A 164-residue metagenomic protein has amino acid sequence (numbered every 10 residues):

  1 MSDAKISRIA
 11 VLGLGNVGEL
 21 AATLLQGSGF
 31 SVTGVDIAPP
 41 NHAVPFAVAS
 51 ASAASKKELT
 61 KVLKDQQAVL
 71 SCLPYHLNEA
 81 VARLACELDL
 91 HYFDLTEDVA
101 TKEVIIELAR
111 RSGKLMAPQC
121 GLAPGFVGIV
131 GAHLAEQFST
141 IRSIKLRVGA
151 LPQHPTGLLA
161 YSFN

Functional and structural regions predicted by a protein language model:
L14-G15: Glycine-rich Rossmann-fold phosphate-binding loop(s) that bind the pyrophosphate of adenine dinucleotide cofactors
G18-E19: N-terminal Rossmann-fold NAD(P) dinucleotide-binding loop
G29-V44: NAD(P)-binding Rossmann-fold cofactor-contacting core
A53-D65: Conserved Rossmann-fold cofactor-binding substructure of NAD(P)-dependent oxidoreductases
A68-A85, D98-A100: Beta-loop-alpha module in the N-terminal Rossmann-like domain of NAD(P)-dependent dehydrogenases, especially those
L95-P118: Rossmann-fold NAD(P)-binding glycine/threonine-rich loop
K114-N164: Rossmann-like dinucleotide-binding core of oxidoreductases
